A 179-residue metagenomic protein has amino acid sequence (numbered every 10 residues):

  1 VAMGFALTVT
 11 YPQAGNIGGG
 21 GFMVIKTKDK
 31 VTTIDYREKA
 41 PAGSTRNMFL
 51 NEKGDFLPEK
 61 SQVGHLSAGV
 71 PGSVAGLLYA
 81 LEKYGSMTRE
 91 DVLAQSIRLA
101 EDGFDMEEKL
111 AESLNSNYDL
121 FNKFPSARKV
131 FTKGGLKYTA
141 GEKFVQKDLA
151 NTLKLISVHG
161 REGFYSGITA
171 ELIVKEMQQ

Functional and structural regions predicted by a protein language model:
A2-Q179: Noncatalytic scaffold domains of N-terminal-nucleophile
